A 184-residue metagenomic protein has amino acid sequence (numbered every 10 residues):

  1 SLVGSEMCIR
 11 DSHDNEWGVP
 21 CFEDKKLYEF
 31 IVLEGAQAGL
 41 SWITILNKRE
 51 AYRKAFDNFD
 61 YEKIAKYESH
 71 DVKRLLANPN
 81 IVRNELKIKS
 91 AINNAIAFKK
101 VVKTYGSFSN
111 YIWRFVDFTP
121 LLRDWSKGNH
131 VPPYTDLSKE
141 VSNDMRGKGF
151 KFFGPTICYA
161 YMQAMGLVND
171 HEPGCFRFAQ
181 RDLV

Functional and structural regions predicted by a protein language model:
L2-I9: Short, small-residue-biased leader/transition segments that mark boundaries at the very start of proteins
H13, W17-C21: A charge-rich, low-complexity, intrinsically flexible signal that marks solvent-exposed coils, linkers, repeats
D24, Y28, K48, K87 (+1 more regions): Hydrophobic (often cysteine-bearing) scaffold residues that line and stabilize catalytic clefts of nucleotide/cofactor
L27-L46: Short, aromatic/basic-rich helix-turn unit that serves as a nucleic-acid recognition element
V32-A36, R53, K73-L76, S142 (+1 more regions): Amphipathic alpha-helical segments within well-ordered protein domains
W42, L46-A55, K87-A95: Non-catalytic DNA-binding core/recognition domains of DNA-processing enzymes
N58-Y134: Alpha-helical ds-nucleic-acid-binding substructure associated with the helix-hairpin-helix region of base-excision DNA
W113-D124, G128-V131, D136-R181: Catalytic DNA-binding helix-loop module of base-excision-repair DNA glycosylases/AP lyases
